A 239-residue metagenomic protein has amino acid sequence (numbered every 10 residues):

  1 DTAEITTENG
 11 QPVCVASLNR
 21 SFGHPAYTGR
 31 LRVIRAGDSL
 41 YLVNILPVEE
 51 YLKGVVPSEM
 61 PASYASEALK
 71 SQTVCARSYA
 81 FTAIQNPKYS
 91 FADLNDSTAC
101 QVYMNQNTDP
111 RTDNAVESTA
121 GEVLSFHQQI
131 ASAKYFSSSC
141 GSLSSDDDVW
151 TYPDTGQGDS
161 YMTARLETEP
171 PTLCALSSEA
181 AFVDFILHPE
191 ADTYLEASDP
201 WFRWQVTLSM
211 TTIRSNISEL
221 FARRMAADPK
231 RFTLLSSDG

Functional and structural regions predicted by a protein language model:
D1-G239: Conserved, single-site charged/polar hotspot
